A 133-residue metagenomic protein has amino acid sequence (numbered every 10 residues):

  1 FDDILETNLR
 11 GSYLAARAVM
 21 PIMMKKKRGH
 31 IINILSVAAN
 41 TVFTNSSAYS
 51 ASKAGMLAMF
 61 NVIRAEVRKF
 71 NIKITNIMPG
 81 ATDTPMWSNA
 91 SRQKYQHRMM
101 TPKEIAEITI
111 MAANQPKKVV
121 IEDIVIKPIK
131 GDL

Functional and structural regions predicted by a protein language model:
F1-D2: Substrate-binding pocket helix/loop in short-chain dehydrogenase/reductase
A16, S52: Active-site helix of classical SDR
A18-K27: A short helix-coil junction within the Rossmann-fold of NAD(P)-dependent oxidoreductases
S36: Residue(s) in the substrate-gating loop at a strand-loop-helix junction that position the organic substrate next
T41, V62-I72: Active-site-adjacent segment of SDR/Rossmann-fold oxidoreductases
F43-S47: Active-site loop immediately N-terminal to the catalytic Tyr-X3-Lys motif of short-chain dehydrogenase/reductase
N76-I77, K94-L133: C-terminal helical subdomain
